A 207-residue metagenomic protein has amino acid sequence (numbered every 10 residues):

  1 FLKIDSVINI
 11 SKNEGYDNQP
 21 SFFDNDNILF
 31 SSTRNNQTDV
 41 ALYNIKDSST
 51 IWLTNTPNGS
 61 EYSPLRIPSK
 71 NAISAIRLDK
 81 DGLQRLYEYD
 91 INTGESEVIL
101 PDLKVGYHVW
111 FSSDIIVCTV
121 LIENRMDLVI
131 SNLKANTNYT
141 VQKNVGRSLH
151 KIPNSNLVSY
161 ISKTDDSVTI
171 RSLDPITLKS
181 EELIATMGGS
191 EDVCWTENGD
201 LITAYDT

Functional and structural regions predicted by a protein language model:
F1, N36-A41, D81-Y87, N124-I130 (+2 more regions): Structural motif
L2-N18, I45-S60, Y89-K104, S131-R147 (+1 more regions): Multi-bladed beta-propeller domains
D17-A72: Mid-chain, structured segments of secreted extracytoplasmic proteins
S21-F23, L65-P68, V109, H150-P153 (+1 more regions): Conserved beta-strand position repeated across blades of beta-propeller domains
N27-S31, N71-I76, I116-T119, L157-S162 (+1 more regions): Residue position within the beta-strands of beta-propeller blades
S63-H108: Hydrophobic alpha-helical segments and helix pairs
C118-L173: Aromatic-anchored, glycine/proline-accented short structural segments that stabilize local strand-turns or short
L157-T207: Intrinsically disordered, low-complexity segments enriched in Gly and acidic/Ser/Thr residues that form flexible
